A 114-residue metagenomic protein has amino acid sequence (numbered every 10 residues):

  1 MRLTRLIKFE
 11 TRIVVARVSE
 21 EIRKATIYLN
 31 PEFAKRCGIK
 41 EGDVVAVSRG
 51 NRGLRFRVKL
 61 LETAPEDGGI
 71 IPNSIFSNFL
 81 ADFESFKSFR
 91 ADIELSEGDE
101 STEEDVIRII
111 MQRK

Functional and structural regions predicted by a protein language model:
M1-L29, F33-K114: Long, contiguous, secondary-structure-rich segments that constitute the structural scaffold of globular domains
